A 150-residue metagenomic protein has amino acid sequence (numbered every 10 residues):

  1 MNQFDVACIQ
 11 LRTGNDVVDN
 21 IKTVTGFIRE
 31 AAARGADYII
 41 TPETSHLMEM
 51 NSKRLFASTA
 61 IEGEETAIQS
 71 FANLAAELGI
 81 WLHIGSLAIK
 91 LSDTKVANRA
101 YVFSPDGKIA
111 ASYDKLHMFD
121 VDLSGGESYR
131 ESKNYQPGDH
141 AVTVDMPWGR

Functional and structural regions predicted by a protein language model:
M1-A7: Extreme N-terminal starter segment of soluble prokaryotic enzymes
V6, N20, I28-S58, A75 (+1 more regions): Active-site beta-strand/loop signature of hydrolases that rely on acidic residues for catalysis
Q10-N15: Short polar catalytic/cofactor-binding loops
N20, V24, A67-I68: Aromatic/hydrophobic pocket-lining residues that form the small-molecule binding cavity in soluble enzyme cores
K22-T23, K53-F56, A97-R99, L116: Short, glycine/charged-enriched secondary-structure capping and boundary segments
A57-Q69, Y129-Y135: A short acidic, glycine-rich active-site loop that binds or catalyzes chemistry on phosphate/adenosine moieties
E64-I89: A short, hydrophobic beta-strand-centered structural micro-motif
L91-R150: Active-site catalytic loop in hydrolytic enzyme cores
